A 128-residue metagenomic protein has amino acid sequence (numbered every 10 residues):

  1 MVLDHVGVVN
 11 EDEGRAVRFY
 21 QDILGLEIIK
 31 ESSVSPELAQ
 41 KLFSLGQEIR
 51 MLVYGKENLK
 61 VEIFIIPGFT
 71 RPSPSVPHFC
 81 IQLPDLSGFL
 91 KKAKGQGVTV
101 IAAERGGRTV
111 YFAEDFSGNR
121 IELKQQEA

Functional and structural regions predicted by a protein language model:
M1, L45-Q47, E104-G106: Short solvent-exposed loop/turn micro-motifs enriched in small/polar/acidic residues
L3-E11, M51-L59, I65-K92, V110-E114: Vicinal oxygen chelate
D4, E27-I29, P77, I101: A short, local hydrophobic-aromatic micro-motif
V8, L90-A128: Vicinal oxygen chelate
V9-N58: Core segments of cupin and vicinal oxygen chelate
A16-F19, F89-A93: Hydrophobic side chains in well-ordered alpha-helices
E31, I49, K56, K60 (+4 more regions): A generic structural signal for ordered secondary structure
